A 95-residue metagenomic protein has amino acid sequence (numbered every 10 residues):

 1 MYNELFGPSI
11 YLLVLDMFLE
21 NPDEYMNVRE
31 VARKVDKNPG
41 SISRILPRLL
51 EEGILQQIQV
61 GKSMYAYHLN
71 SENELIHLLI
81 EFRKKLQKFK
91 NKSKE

Functional and structural regions predicted by a protein language model:
N3-Y11, N27, I58-E81: Short, cationic-aromatic polyanion-contact patches
L19-D23: Short helix-capping/hinge SLiMs at alpha-helix to coil transitions
E30-R33: A short acidic, leucine-rich amphipathic alpha-helix
G40: Key DNA-contact positions within bacterial/archaeal DNA-binding proteins
S43-P47: Short, hydrophobic-biased segments on the C-terminal half of alpha helices that form "recognition helices"
L50-V60: A short, conserved structural fragment
E74-E95: Amphipathic alpha-helical dimerization/coiled-coil segments that flank or bridge DNA-binding/regulatory modules
